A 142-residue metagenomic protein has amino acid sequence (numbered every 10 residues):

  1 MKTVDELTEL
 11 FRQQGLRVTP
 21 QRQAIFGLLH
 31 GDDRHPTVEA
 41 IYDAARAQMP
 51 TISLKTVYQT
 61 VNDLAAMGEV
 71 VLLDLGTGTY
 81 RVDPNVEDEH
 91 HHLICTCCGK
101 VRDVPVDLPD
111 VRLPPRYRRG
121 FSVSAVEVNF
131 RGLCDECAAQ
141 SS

Functional and structural regions predicted by a protein language model:
K2-G15: Short, Lys/Arg-enriched N-terminal segment that forms or immediately precedes the first helix of a structured domain
P20, G31-T37: Short capping segments at the starts of secondary-structure elements
Q23-L28: Pre-recognition alpha-helix immediately N-terminal to the DNA-recognition helix within helix-turn-helix or winged-helix
A40-R46, V57: A short acidic, leucine-rich amphipathic alpha-helix
V57-M67: Basic amphipathic alpha-helical segments that dock to polyanions
A66-S142: Non-DNA-binding regulatory cores of transcription-related proteins, predominantly C-terminal effector-binding
